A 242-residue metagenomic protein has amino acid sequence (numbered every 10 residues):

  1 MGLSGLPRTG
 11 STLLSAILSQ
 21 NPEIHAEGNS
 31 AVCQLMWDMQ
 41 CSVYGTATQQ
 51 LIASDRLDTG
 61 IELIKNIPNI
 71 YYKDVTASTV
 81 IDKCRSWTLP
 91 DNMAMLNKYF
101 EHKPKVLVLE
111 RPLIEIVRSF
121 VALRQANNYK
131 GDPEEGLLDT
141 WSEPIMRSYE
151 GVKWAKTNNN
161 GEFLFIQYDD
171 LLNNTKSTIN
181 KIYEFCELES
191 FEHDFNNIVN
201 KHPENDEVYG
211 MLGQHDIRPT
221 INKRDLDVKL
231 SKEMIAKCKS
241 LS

Functional and structural regions predicted by a protein language model:
M1-G2, V121, K153-K156, E184-S242: PAPS-dependent sulfotransferases, especially Golgi type II membrane carbohydrate sulfotransferases
M1-I67, K201, N205: PAPS-dependent sulfotransferase catalytic core
S11, I61, L89, M93 (+6 more regions): A structural signal for well-ordered alpha-helical scaffolds and beta->alpha junctions
N21, A77-S78: Short, well-ordered alpha-helix to beta-strand connector turns
G28, K83-C84, L230: Pocket-edge structural micro-motifs
I52-G60, L137-W141, R218-D225: Short, basic, helix/turn surface patches
T79-H193, V208-Q214: PAPS-dependent sulfotransferase catalytic domain
